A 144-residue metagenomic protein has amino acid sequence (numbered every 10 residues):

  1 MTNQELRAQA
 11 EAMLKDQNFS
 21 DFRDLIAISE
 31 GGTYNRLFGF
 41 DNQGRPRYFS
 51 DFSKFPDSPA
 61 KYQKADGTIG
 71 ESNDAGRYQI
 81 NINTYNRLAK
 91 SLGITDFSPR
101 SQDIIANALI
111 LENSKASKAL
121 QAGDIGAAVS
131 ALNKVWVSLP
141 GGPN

Functional and structural regions predicted by a protein language model:
M1-T95, I104-N144: Cell-wall polysaccharide-cleaving catalytic domain and substrate-binding groove, primarily in peptidoglycan/chitin
